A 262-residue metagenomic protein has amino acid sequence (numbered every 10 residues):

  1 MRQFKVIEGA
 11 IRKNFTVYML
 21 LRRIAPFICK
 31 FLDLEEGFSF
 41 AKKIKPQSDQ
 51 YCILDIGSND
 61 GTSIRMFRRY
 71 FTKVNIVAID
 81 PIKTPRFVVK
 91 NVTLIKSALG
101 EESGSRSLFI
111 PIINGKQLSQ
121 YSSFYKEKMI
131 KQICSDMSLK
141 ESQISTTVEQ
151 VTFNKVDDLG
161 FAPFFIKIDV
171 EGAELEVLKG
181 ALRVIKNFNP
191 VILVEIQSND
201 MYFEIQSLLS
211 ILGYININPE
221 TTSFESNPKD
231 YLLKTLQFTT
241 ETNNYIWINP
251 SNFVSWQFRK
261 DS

Functional and structural regions predicted by a protein language model:
R2-S262: Phosphate/nucleotide-binding beta-alpha loop and adjacent structural elements of enzyme active sites
